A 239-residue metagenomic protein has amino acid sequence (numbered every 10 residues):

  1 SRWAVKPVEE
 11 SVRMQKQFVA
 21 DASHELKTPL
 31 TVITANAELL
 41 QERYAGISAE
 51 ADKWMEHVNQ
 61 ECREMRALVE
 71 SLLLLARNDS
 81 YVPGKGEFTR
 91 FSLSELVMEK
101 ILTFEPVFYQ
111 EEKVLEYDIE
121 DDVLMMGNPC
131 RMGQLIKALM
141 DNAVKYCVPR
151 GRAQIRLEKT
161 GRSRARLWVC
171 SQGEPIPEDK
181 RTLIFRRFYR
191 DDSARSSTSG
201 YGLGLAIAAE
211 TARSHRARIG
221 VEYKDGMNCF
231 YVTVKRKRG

Functional and structural regions predicted by a protein language model:
Q41-A49: Short acidic helix/loop segment immediately C-terminal to the autophosphorylated histidine in two-component histidine
Q60-M65: Short alpha-helical segment of the dimerization/phosphotransfer core of two-component systems
S80-G86, L124-G127: Conserved micro-motifs of the catalytic ATP-binding
E87-R90, Y109-Q110, V114-L124, T160: Conserved catalytic submotifs in the C-terminal HATPase_c
A143-V144: Short helix-loop "hinge" at the ATP-lid/N-box region of the Bergerat-fold HATPase_c
I176-Y189: Short conserved segment of the HATPase_c
R216-A217: Conserved glycine-rich
